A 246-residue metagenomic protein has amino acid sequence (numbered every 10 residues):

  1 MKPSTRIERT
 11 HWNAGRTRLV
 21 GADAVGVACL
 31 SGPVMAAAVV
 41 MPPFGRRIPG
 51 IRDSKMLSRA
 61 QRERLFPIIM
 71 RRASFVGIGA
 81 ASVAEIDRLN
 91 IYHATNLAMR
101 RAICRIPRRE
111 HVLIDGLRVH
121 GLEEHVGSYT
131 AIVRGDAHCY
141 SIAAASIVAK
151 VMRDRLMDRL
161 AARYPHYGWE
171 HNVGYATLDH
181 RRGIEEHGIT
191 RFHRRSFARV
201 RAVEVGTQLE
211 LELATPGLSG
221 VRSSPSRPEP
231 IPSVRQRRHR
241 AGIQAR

Functional and structural regions predicted by a protein language model:
M1-R246: RNase H-like, Mg2+-dependent phosphodiesterase core, and more generally RNA phosphate-backbone-engaging helix-loop
